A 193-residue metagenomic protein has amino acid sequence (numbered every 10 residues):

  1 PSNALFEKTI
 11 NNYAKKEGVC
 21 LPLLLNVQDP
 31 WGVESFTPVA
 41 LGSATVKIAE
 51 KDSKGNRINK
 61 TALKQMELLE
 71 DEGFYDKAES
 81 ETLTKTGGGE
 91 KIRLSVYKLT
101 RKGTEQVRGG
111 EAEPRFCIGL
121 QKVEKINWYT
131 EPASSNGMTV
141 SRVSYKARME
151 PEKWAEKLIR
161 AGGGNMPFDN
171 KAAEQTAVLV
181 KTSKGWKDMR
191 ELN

Functional and structural regions predicted by a protein language model:
P1-R57: Short, amphipathic alpha-helical interface elements at domain boundaries that mediate macromolecular binding
N59-A62, E72, D76-L120: Accessory beta->alpha helical hairpin/"wing" motif in late/C-terminal subdomains of nucleic-acid enzymes
L63-E67: Short, hydrophobic-biased segments on the C-terminal half of alpha helices that form "recognition helices"
E70-K77, R142-S144, N165-N193: Short beta-strand edge/turn micro-motifs at domain boundaries
S80-T82, G119-N136: Short amphipathic beta-strand and strand-loop transition segments with alternating hydrophobic
S134, K153-W154: Extracytoplasmic/secreted cell-surface and envelope-processing proteins
G137-P151: A short hydrophobic beta-strand element
W154-G163: Extended Gly/Ser/Thr-rich low-complexity repeat segments, especially those forming or decorating extracellular
